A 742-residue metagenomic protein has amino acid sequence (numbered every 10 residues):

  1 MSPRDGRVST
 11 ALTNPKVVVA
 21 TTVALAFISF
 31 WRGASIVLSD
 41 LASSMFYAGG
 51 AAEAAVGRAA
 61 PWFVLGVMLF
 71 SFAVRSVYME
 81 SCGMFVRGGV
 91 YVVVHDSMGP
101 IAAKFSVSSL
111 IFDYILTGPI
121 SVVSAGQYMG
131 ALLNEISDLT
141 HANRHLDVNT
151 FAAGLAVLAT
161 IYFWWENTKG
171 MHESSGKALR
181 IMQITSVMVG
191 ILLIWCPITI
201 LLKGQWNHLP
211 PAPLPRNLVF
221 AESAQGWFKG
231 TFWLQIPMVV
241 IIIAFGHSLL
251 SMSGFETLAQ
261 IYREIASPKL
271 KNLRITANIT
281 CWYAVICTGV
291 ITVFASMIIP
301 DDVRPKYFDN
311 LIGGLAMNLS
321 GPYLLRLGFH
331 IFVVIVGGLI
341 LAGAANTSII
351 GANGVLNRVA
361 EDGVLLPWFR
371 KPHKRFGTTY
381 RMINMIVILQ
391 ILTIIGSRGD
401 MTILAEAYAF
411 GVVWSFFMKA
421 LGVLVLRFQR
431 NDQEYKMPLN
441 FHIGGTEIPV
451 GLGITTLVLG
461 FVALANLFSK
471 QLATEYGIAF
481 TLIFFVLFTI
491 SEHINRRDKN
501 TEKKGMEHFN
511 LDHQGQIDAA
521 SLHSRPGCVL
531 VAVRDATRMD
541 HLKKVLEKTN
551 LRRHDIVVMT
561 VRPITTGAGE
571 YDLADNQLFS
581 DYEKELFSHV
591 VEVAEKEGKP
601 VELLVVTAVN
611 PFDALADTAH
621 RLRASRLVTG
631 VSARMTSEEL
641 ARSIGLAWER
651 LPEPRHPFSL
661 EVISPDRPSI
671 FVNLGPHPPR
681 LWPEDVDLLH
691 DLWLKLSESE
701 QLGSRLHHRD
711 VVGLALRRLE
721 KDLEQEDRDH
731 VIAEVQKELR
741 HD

Functional and structural regions predicted by a protein language model:
M1-Y47, G83, V92-D96, P100-I101 (+2 more regions): Membrane-interface "cap" regions at the ends of multi-pass membrane proteins
G49-D96, P100-S109, P119-A159, W282-G289: Extracellular loop-to-transmembrane helix junctions
M79, C196-P211, I275-A316: Extracellular/periplasmic helix-exit of transmembrane alpha-helices
P100-A103, H145-V157, E264-T288, L327 (+2 more regions): Loop-to-transmembrane helix boundary motifs in multi-pass membrane proteins
K177, W368-R381, F416-L467, Q471 (+1 more regions): C-terminal membrane-solvent junction of multi-pass transporters and transport-like membrane proteins
S186-Q225, V293-D301, K419-Y435, F488-E502: Hydrophobic alpha-helical segments and their helix-loop junctions in multi-pass secondary transporters
D400-A405, G444-D498: A generic transmembrane alpha-helix motif of multi-pass inner-membrane proteins
M506-I670: Structured cytosolic domains appended to multi-pass membrane proteins
